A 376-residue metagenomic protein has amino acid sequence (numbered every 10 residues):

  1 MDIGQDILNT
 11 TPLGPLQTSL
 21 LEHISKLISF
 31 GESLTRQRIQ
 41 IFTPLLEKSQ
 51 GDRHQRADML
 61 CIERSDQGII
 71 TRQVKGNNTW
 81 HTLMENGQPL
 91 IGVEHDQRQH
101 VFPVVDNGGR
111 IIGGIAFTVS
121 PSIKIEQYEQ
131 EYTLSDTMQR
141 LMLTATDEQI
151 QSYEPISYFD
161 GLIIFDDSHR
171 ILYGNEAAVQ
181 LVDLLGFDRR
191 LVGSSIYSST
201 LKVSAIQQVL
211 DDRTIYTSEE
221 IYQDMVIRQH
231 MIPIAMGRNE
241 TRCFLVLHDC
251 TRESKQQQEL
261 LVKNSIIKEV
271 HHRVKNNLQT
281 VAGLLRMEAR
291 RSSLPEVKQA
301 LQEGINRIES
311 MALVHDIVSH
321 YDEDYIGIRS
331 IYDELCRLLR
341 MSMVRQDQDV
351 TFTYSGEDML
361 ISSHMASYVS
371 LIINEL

Functional and structural regions predicted by a protein language model:
L20-I39, Q139-I171: Sensory modules in modular signal-transduction proteins
I28-V93, I171-V192: Structured interaction and signal-relay segments at domain junctions
P89-G108, I112-F117, S195-R252: PAS-family sensory/regulatory modules and their coupling/dimerization elements
G113-Q151, M236-R273: Sensory coupling linkers of modular signal transduction proteins
S254-I267, H271, I326, M343-E375: Conserved short strand/loop->alpha-helix "switch" segment adjacent to the catalytic nucleotide/phosphoryl-transfer site
S265-Q279, G283, M287: Conserved phosphoacceptor histidine of two-component systems
Q279-I308, Y321-D324: Histidine phosphotransfer helical core of two-component systems
Q302-N306, L313, Y325-S342: Short beta-to-alpha transition helix within the HATPase_c
